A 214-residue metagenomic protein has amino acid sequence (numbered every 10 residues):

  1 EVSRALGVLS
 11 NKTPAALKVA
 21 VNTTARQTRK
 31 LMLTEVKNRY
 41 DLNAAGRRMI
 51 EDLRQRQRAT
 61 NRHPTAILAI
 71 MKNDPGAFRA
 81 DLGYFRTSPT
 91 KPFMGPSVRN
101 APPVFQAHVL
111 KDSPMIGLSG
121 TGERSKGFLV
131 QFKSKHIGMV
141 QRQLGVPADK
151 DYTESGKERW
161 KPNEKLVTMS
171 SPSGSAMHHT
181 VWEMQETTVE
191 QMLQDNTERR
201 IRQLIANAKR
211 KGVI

Functional and structural regions predicted by a protein language model:
E1-I214: Short, Lys/Arg-rich flexible segments
